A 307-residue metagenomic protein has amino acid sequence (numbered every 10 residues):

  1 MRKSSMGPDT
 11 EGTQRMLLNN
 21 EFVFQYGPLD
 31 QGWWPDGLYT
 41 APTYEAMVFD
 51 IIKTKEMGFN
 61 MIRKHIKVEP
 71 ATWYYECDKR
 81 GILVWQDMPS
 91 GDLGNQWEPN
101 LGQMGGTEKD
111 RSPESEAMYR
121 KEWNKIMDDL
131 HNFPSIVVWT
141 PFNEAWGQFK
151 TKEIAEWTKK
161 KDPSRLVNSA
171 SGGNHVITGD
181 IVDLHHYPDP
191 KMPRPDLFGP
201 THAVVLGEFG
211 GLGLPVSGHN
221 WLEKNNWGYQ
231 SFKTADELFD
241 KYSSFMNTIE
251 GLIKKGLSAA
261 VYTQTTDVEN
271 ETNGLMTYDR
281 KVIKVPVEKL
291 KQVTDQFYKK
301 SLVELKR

Functional and structural regions predicted by a protein language model:
M1-T54, E288, D295-E304: N-terminal carbohydrate-binding accessory modules
F49-K53, M61-V293, L302-K306: Substrate-binding/catalytic cleft of secreted carbohydrate-active enzymes, primarily glycoside hydrolases
